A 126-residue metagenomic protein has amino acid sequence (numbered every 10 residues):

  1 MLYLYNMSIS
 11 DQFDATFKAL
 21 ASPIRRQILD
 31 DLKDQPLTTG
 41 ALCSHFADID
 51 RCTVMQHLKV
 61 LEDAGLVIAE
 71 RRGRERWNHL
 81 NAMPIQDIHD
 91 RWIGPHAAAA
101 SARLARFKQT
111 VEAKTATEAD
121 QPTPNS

Functional and structural regions predicted by a protein language model:
M1-Q12, D31-A47, K59, D63-I68 (+1 more regions): C-terminal regulatory/oligomerization modules of transcriptional regulators
Q12-K18: Intrinsically disordered, low-complexity serine/threonine- and proline-rich regulatory segments
S22-R26: Short alpha-helical elements of helix-turn-helix
R71-W77: Short, Lys/Arg-rich nucleic-acid/phosphate-binding segment
